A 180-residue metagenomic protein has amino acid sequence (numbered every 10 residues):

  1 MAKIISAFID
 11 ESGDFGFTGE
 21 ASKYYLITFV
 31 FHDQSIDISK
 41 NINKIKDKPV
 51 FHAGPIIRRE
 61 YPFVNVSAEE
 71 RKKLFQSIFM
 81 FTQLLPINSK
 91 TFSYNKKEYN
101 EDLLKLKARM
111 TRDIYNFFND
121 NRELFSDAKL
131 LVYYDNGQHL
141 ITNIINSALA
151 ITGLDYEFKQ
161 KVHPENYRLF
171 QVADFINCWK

Functional and structural regions predicted by a protein language model:
M1-K180: Phosphate-ester processing/binding pockets and catalytic centers
